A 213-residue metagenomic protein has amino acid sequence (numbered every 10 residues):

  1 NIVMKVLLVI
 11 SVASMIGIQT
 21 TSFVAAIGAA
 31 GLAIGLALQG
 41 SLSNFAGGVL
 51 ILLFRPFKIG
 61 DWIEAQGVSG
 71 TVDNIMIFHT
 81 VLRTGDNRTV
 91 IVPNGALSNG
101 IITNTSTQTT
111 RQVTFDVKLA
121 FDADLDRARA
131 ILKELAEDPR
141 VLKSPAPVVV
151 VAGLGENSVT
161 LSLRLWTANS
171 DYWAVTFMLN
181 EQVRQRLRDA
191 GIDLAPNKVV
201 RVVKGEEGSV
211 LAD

Functional and structural regions predicted by a protein language model:
N1-L53, G85, T89-T110: Membrane-contacting alpha-helices and adjoining membrane-interface segments in channel/transport-associated proteins
I10, V24, G28, H79 (+2 more regions): Short glycine-/small-residue-rich flexible loop motifs, especially phosphate/cofactor-binding loops
S14, G40-G47, D126, A130-E134 (+4 more regions): Solvent-exposed alpha-helical segments within well-ordered globular domains of core cellular machineries
L32, L36-G40, D122-D126, N169 (+1 more regions): Ordered, soluble secondary-structure elements with a strong preference for glycine-centered loop motifs and nearby
L50-K143, V159: Soluble accessory domains appended to multi-pass membrane transport proteins
K133, S144-D213: Solvent-exposed, non-transmembrane regulatory segments of membrane-associated proteins
